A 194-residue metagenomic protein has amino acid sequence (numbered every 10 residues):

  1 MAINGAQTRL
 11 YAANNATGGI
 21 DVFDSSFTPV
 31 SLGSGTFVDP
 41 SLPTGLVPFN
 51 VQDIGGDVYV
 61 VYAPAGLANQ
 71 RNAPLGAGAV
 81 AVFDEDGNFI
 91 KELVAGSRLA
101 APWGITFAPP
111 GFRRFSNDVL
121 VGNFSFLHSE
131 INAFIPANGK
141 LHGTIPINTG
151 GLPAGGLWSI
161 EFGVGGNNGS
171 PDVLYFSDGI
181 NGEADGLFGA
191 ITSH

Functional and structural regions predicted by a protein language model:
M1-H194: Sequence/structural signature of beta-propeller domains
